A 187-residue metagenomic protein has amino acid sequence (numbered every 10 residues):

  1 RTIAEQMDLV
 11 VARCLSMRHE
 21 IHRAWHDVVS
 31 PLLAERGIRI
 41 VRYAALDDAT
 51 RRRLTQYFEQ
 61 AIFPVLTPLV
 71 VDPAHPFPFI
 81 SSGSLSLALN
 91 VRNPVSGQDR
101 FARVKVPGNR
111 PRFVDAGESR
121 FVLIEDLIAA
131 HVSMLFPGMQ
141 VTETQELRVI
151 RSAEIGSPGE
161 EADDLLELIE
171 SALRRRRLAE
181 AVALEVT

Functional and structural regions predicted by a protein language model:
R1-T187: N-terminal non-catalytic structural scaffold regions of very large proteins
